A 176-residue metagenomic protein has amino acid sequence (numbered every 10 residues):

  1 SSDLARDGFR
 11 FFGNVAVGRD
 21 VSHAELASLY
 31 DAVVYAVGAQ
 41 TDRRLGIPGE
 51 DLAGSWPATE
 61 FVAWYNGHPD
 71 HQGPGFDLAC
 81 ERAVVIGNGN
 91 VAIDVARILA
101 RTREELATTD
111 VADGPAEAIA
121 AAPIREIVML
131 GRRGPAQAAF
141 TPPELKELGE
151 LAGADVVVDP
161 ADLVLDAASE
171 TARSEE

Functional and structural regions predicted by a protein language model:
S2, H23-A27, L145: Short amphipathic alpha-helical segments and helix-helix/interface helices
S2-F11: Conserved thiamine diphosphate
D3, G54, R82, I93-E175: Dinucleotide-binding/catalytic capping subdomain of oxidoreductase cores
R6-D7, L29, L151: Structured helix-beta-strand junction loops
F11-R82, E104-E105, T109-A120, E176: FAD-binding core/adjacent interface of flavoenzyme oxidoreductases
N88-G89: Glycine-rich Rossmann-fold phosphate-binding loop(s) that bind the pyrophosphate of adenine dinucleotide cofactors
